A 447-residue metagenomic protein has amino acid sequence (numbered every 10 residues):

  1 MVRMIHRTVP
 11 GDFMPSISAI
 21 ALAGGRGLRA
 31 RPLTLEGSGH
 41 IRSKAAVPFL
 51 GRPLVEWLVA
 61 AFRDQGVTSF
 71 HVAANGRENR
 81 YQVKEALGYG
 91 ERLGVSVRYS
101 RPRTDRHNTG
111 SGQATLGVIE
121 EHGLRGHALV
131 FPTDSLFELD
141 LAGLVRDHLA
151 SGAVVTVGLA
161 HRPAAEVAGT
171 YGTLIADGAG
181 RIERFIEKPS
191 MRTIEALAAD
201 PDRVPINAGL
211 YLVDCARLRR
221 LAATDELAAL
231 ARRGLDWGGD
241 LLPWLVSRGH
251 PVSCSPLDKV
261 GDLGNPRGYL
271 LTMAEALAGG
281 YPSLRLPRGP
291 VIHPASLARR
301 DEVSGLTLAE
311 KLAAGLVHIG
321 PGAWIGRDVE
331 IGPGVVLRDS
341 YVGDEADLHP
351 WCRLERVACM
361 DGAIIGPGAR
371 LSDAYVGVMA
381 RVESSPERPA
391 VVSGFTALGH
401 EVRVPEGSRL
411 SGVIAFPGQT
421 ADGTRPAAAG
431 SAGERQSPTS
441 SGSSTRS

Functional and structural regions predicted by a protein language model:
V2-I41, V47-G143, D147, A176 (+5 more regions): Conserved N-terminal catalytic core of the sugar/cofactor nucleotidyltransferase
V2-S16, S135, A216, D225-S447: Left-handed beta-helix
A45, S96-R98, R181, P251-S253: Conserved beta-strand segments of alpha/beta enzyme cores
E85-L87, F137-T224: Conserved core of the sugar-phosphate nucleotidyltransferase
S100-P102, G158, S255-L257: Conserved beta-strand termini and adjacent loop/short-helix elements that scaffold enzyme active sites in alpha/beta
R103-G110, M191-R192, V260-D262: A short acidic, often aromatic-flanked loop/helix-cap motif at beta-alpha or helix-coil junctions that lines enzyme
A128, L136, P205, L210-Y211 (+2 more regions): A residue-level structural signature of the nucleotidyltransferase/glycosyltransferase Rossmann-like core
